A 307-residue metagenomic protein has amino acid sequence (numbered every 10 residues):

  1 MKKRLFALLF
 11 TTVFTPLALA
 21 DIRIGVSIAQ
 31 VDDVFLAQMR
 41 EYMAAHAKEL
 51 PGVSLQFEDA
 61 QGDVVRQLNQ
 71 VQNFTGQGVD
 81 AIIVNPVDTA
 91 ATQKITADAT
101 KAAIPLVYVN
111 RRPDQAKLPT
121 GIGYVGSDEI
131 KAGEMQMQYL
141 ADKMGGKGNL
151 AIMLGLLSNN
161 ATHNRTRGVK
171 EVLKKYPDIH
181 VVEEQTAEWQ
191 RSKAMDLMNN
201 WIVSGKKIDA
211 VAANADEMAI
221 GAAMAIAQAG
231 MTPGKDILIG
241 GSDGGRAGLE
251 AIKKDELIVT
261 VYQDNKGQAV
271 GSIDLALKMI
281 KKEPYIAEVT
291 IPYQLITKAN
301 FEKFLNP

Functional and structural regions predicted by a protein language model:
M1-L19: Gram-negative bacterial Sec-dependent N-terminal signal peptides
A18-P307: A residue-level marker of the well-folded mature domains of exported/periplasmic proteins
